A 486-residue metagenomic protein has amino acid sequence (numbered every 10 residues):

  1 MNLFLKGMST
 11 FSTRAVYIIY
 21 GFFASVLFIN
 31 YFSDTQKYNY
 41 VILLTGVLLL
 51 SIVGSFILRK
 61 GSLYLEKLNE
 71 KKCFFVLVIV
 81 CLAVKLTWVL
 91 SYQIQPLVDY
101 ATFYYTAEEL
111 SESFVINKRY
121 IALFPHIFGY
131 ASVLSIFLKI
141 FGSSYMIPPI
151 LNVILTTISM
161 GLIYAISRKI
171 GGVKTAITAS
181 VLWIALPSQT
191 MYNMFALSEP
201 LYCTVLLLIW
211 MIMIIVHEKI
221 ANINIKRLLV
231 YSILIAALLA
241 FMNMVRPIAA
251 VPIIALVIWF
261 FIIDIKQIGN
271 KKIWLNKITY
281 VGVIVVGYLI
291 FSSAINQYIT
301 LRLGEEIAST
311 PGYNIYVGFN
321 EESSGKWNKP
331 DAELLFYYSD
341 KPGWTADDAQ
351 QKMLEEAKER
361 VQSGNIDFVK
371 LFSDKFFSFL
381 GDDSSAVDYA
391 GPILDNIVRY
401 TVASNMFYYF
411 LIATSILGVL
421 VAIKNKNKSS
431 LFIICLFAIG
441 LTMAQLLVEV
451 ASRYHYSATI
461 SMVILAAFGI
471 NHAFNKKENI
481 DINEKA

Functional and structural regions predicted by a protein language model:
M1-T87, I265, I273-V286: Start-transfer (signal-anchor) and selected internal transmembrane alpha helices of multi-pass inner/ER membrane
D34-L48, I147, L371-A444: Membrane-interface anchor segments at the N-terminal boundary of transmembrane helices in multi-pass membrane enzymes
R59-K60, I150-I170, L208, A413-L420: Transmembrane-helix motifs of polytopic, lipid-linked glycan transferases
C81-V84, A179-A185, L239, N243: Short helix- or helix-capping micro-motifs that position conserved polar/aromatic residues at function-defining sites
Y92-T106, E112-I136, G142-M146, E306-A308 (+2 more regions): Extracytoplasmic catalytic/substrate-binding loops of multi-pass membrane glycan-assembly enzymes
I163-A185, T204, K226, S429-F432: Transmembrane-helix signature of polytopic, membrane-embedded enzymes that assemble or transfer cell-envelope glycans
S188, M194-Y202, V245: Short acidic/glycine- and proline-prone juxtamembrane loop motifs at membrane-interface regions of multi-pass membrane
Q297-S385: Membrane-proximal stem/loop segments at transmembrane-domain junctions that anchor or position
